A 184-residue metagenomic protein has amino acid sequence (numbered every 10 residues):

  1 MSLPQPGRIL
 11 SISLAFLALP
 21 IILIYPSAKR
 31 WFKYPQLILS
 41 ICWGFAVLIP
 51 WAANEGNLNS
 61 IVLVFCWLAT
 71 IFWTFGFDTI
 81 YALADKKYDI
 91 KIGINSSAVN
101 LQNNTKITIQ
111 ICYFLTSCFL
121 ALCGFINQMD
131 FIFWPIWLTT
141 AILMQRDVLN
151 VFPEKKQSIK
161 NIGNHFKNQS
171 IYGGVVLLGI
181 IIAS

Functional and structural regions predicted by a protein language model:
M1-F65, L122, R146-F152, H165: Intramembrane alpha-helical segments
M1-L3, T70-L120, D147-F166: Solvent-exposed interhelical
G7-L10, A28-W31, L58-I61, I94 (+3 more regions): Membrane-interfacial loop-to-transmembrane-helix junctions in polytopic alpha-helical membrane proteins
P35, D85, Q169: Residue-level signal for inorganic ion chemistry
L39-L48, I109-L122, Y172-L177: Core segments of transmembrane alpha-helices that mediate helix-helix packing or line hydrophobic substrate/ligand
I61-W73, M129-W137: Alpha-helical transmembrane segments
F65-A69, C112, G179: Alpha-helical transmembrane segments of MFS and MFS-like solute carriers/permeases
C118, L122-S184: Extended hydrophobic alpha-helices typical of membrane-associated regions
